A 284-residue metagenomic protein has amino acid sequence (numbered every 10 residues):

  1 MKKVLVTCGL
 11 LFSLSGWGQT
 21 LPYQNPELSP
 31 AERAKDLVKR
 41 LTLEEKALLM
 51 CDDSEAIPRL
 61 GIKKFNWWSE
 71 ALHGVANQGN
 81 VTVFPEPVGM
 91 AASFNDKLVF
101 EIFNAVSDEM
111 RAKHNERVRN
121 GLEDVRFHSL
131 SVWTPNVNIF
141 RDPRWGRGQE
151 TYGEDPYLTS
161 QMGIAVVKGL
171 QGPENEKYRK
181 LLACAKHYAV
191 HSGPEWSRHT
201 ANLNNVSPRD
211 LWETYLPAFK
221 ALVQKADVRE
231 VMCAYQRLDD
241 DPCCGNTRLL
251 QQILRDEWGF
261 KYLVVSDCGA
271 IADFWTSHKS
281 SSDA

Functional and structural regions predicted by a protein language model:
M1-T20: Bacterial Sec-dependent N-terminal signal peptides
Q19-A284: Glycoside hydrolase catalytic-domain context in secreted enzymes
